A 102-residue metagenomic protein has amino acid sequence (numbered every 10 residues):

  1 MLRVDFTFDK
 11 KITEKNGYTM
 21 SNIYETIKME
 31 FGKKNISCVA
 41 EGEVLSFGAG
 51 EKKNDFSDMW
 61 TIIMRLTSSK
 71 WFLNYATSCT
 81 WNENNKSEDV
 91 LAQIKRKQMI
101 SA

Functional and structural regions predicted by a protein language model:
M1-T13, V39-A49: Short glycine-rich, basic-tinged beta-strand/loop micro-motifs
L2-D5, K11-Y24, K28-E30: Long, contiguous binding/interaction regions
M20, K52-D55, E83: Intrinsic-disorder-associated interaction segments
T26, A49, N74-T77: Intrinsically disordered, low-complexity regions enriched in small/polar residues
G32-W71: Short, intrinsically disordered low-complexity segments
T61-K95: Short, mixed-charge low-complexity intrinsically disordered segments
K97-A102: Short acidic DE-rich linear segments
